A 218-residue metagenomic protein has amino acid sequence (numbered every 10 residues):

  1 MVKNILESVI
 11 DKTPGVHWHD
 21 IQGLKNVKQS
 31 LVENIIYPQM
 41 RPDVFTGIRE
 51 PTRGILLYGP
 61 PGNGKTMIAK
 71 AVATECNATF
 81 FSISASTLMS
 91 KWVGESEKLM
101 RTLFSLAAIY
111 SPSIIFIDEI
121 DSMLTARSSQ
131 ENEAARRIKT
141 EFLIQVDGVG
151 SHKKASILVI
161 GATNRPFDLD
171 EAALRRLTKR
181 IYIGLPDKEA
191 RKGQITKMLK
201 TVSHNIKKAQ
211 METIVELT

Functional and structural regions predicted by a protein language model:
M1-V2, L6-E7: Non-catalytic accessory segments flanking P-loop/AAA+ NTPase cores
S8-E216: Walker A/P-loop NTP-binding motif of AAA+ ATPase domains
